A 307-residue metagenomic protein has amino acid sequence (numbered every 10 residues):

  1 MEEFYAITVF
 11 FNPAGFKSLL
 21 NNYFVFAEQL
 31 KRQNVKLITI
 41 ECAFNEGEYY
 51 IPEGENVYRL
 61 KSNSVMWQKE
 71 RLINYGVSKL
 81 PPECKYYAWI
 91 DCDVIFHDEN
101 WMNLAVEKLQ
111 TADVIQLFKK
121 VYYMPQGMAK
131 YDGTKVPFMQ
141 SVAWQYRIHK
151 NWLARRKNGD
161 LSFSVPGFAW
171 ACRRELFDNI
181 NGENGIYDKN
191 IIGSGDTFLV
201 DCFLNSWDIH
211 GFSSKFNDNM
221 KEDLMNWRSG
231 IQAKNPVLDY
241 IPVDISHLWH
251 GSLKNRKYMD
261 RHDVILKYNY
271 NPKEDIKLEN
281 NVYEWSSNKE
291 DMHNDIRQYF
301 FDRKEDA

Functional and structural regions predicted by a protein language model:
M1, N12-F26, K189-A307: C-terminal catalytic/acceptor-binding lobe
E2-T8, A27, V35-T39, G76: Hydrophobic targeting segments
T8-F24, A43, S64-Q68: Active-site beta-to-alpha loop of glycosyltransferases that engages the nucleotide-sugar donor
G15, Q29-Q33, I40-I51, V94: A conserved acidic beta->alpha catalytic loop
I40, I115-K120, I241, L248: Short glycine/serine/threonine-enriched helix-capping/active-site loop that flanks the nucleotide-sugar donor pocket
E41-C84: Active-site-proximal specificity loops/subdomain of glycosyltransferases
E83-H97, I115: Short beta-strand-to-loop acidic/aromatic patch adjacent to the donor-nucleotide binding site
H97-L204: Conserved catalytic core of nucleotide-sugar-dependent glycosyltransferases
